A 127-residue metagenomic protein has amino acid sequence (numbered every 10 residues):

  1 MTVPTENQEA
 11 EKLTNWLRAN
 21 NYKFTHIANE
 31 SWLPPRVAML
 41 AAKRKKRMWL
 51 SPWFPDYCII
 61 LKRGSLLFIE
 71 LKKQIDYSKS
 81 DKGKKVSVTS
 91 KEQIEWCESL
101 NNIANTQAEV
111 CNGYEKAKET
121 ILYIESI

Functional and structural regions predicted by a protein language model:
M1-I127: Catalytic phosphate/metal-binding cores of nucleic-acid and nucleotide-processing enzymes, i.e., regions that mediate
